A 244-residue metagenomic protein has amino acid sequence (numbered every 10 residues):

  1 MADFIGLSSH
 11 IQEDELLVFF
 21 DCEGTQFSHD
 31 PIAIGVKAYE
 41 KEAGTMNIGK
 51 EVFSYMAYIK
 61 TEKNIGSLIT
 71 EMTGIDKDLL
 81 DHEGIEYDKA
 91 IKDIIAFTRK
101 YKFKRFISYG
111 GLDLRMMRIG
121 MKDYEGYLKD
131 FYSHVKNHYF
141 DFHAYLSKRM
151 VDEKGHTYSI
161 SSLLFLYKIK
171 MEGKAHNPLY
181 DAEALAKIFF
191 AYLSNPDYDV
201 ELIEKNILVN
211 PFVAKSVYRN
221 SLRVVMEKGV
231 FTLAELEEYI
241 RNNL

Functional and structural regions predicted by a protein language model:
M1-I48, Y218, F231-R241: Entry/capping segment at the start of metal-dependent catalytic domains with acidic active-site entry clusters
S8-L16, P31, D81-G84, R115-R118 (+1 more regions): Short linear motifs at secondary-structure transitions and domain/linker junctions
S9-H10, Y87-R105: Glycine/serine-rich loop-strand microenvironments at binding/catalytic pocket rims
F20, E83, S108-G110: Short His-Asn-centered micro-motif
H29-A33, K37-E42, M46-T73, T98-K228: Metal-dependent phosphoesterase core characteristic of DEDDh/y 3'-5' exonuclease domains
M72-I94: Metal-dependent phosphoesterase signature
